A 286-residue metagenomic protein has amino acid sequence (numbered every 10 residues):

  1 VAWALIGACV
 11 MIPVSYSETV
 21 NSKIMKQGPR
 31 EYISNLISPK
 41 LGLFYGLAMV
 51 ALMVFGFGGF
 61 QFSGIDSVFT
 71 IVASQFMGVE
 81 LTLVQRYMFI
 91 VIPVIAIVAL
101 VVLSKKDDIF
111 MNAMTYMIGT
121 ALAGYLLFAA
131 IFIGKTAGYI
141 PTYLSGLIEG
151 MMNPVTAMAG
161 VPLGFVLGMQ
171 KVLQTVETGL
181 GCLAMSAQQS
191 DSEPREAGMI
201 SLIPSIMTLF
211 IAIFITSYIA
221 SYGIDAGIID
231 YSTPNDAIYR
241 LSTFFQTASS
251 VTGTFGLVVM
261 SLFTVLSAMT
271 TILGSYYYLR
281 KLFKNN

Functional and structural regions predicted by a protein language model:
V1, V20-I24, V98-V102, I133-K135 (+2 more regions): Helix-loop junctions at the membrane interface of multi-pass solute transporters
W3-K23, P29-R30, S34-S63, S67-V102 (+1 more regions): Helix-loop-helix module between adjacent transmembrane segments
I12-I37, A226-V251, Y277, K281-F283: Flexible loop linkers connecting adjacent transmembrane helices in multi-pass alpha-helical membrane transporters
P13-I24, A129-G146, A159-G160, Q188-S190 (+1 more regions): Extracellular/periplasmic helix-exit of transmembrane alpha-helices
S34, F57, Q61, V68 (+4 more regions): Loop-to-helix junctions at membrane interfaces in multi-pass transport proteins
S38-M53, I90-V94, V155-L173, I211-F214 (+1 more regions): Select transmembrane alpha-helical segments in multipass membrane proteins
S63-F69, R86-K135, L144-S145, R280-K284: Membrane-interface loop-to-helix entry segments
S186-D191, R195-I206, I224, T247-N286: Hydrophobic alpha-helical bundle architecture
